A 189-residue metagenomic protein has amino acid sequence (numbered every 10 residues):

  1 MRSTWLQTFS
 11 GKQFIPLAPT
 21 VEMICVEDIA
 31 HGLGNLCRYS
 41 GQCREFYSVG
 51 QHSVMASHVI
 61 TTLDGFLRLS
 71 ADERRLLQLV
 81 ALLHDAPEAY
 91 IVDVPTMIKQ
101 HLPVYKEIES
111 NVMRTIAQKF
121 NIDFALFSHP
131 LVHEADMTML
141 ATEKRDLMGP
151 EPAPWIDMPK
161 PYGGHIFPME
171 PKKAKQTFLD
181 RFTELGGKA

Functional and structural regions predicted by a protein language model:
M1-A189: Metal-dependent phosphohydrolase cores
